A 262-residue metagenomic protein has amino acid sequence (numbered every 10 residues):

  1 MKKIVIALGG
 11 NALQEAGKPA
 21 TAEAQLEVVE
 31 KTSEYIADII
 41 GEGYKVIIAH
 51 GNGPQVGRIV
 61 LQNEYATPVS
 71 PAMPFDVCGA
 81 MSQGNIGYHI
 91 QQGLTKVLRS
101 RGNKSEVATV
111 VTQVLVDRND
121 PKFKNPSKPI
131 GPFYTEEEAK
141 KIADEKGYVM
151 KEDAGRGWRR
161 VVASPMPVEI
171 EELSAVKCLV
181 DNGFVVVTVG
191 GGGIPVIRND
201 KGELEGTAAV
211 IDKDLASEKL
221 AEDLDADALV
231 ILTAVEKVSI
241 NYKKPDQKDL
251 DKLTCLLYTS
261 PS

Functional and structural regions predicted by a protein language model:
M1-I47, V60, C178: N-terminal glycine-/serine-/threonine-rich phosphate-binding loop
A7-G9, A49-H50, H89, A108-Q113 (+2 more regions): Short beta-strand segments
D38-E42, H89-R99, K219-D227: Alpha-helix C-terminal capping segments
G53, G57-P68: Glycine-rich loop at the start of a catalytic domain that most often binds anionic cofactors/ligands
A66-V186: Ligand-binding beta-strand-loop-alpha-helix segment within the catalytic cores of soluble metabolic enzymes
G190-A226: Conserved mixed alpha/beta catalytic, RNA-binding, or beta-rich assembly cores of soluble enzyme, regulatory
G193, L224-S239: Glycine-rich phosphate/pyrophosphate-binding loops and their adjacent beta-strand/loop elements at enzyme active sites
Y258-S262: Conserved small/polar residues in nucleotide/adenosyl-binding loops
